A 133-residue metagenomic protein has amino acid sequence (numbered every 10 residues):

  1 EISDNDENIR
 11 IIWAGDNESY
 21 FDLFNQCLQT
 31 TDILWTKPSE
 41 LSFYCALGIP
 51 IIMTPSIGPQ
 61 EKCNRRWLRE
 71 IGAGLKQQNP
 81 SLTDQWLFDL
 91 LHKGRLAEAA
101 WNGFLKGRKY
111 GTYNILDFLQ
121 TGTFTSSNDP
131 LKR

Functional and structural regions predicted by a protein language model:
E1-R133: Nucleotide-activated sugar donor-binding and catalytic core shared by glycosyltransferases and related lipid-linked
